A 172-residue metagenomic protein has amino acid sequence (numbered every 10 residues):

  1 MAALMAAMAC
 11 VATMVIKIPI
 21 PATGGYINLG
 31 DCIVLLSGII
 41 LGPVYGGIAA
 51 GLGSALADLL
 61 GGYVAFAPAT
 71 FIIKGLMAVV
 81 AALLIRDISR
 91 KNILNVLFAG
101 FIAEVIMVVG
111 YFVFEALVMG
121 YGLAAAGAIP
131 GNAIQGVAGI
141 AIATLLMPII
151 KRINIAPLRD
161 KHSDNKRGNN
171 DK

Functional and structural regions predicted by a protein language model:
M1-K172: Loop-helix junctions at membrane interfaces
